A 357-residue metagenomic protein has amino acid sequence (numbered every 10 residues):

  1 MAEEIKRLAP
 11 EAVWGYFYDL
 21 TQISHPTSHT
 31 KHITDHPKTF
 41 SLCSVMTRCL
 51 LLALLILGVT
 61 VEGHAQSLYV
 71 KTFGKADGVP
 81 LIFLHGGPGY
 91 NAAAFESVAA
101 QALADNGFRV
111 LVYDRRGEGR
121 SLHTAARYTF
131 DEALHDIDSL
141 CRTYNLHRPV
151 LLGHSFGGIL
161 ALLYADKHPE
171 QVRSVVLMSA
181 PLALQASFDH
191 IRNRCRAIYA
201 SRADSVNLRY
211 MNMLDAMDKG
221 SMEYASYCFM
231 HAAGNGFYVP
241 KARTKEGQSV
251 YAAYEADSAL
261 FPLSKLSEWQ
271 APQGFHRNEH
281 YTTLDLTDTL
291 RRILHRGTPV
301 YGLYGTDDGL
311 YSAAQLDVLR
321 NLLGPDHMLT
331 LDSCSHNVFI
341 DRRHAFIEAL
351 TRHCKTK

Functional and structural regions predicted by a protein language model:
G89-A100: The serine-hydrolase catalytic nucleophile loop
A92-A93, R115-F130, A186: Glycine-rich "HGGG/HGxG" loop immediately N-terminal to the catalytic nucleophile of the alpha/beta-hydrolase
A104-R120: Conserved alpha/beta-hydrolase
E132-P149: Conserved acidic catalytic loop of the alpha/beta-hydrolase fold
H147-H190: Conserved hydrolase catalytic core segment
L177-G220: Flexible "cap/lid" loop of the alpha/beta hydrolase fold
R296, G302-Y304: Short beta-strand/loop motif that positions the catalytic acidic residue of the alpha/beta-hydrolase fold
G309-Q315: Conserved alpha/beta-hydrolase "acid-adjacent" motif
